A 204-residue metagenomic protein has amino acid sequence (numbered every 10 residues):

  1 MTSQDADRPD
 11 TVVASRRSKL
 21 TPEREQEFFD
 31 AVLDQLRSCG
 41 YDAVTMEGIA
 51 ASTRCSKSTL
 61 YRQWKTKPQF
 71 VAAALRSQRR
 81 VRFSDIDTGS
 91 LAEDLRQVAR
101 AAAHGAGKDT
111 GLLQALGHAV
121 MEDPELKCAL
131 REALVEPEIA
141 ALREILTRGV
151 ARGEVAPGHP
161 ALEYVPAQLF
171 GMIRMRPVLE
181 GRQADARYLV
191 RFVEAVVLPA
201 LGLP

Functional and structural regions predicted by a protein language model:
M1-C39, A43-S52, Q69: Basic, helix-initiating cap at the start of DNA-binding domains
M1-S15, Q97, H104, A140 (+3 more regions): C-terminal peripheral helix-coil segments that are non-catalytic and often amphipathic
T2-S3, C128, E132, E136 (+1 more regions): Hydrophobic/aromatic-rich alpha-helical bundle segments in the mid-to-C-terminal region
T21, E25, R131-I139: Amphipathic, non-transmembrane alpha-helical scaffold segments
F28, A43, T66-V71, V81-R82 (+1 more regions): Short amphipathic alpha-helical segment with a characteristic S/N-K-E followed by hydrophobic residues
R54-W64: Short hydrophobic/aromatic patch on the recognition helix
A74-L75, A106-A129: Amphipathic alpha-helical segments used for helix-helix packing
F83-L112: Hydrophobic alpha-helical connector segments
